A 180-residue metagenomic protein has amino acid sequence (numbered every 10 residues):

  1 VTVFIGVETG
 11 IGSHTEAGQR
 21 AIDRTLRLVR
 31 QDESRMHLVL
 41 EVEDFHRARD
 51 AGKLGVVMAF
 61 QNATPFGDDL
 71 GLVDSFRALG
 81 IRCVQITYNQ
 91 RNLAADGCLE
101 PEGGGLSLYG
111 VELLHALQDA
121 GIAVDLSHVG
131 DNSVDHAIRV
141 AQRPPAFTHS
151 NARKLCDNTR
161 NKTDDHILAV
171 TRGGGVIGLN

Functional and structural regions predicted by a protein language model:
V1-G103, D157-N180: N-terminal hydrophobic targeting/anchoring segments and the immediately downstream early-domain regions of hydrolases
L108-N180: Catalytic pocket-lining loop regions of alpha/beta-barrel enzymes, especially the amidohydrolase/enolase/GH5 lineages
